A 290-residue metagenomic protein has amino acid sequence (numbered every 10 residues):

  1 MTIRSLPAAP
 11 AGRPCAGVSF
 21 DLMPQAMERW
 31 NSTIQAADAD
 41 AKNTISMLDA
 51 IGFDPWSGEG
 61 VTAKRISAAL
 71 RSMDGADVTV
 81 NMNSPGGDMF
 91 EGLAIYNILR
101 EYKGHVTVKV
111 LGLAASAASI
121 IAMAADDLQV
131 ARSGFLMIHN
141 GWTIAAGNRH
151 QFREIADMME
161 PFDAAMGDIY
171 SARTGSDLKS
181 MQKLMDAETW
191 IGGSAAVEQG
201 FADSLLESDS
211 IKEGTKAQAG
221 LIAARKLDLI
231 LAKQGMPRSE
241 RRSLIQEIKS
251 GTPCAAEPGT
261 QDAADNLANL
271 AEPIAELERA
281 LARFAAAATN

Functional and structural regions predicted by a protein language model:
M1-K109, L113-A117, A125-M137, W142-N290: N-terminal organellar transit peptides
